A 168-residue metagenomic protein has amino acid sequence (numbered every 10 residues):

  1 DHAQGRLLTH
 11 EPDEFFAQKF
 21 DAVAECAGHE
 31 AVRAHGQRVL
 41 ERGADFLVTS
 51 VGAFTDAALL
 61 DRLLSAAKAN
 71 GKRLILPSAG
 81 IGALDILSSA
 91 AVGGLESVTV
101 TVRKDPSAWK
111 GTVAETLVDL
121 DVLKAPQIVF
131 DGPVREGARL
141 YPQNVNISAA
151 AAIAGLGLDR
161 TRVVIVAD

Functional and structural regions predicted by a protein language model:
D1-R38: N-terminal glycine-/serine-/threonine-rich beta1-alpha1-beta2 phosphate-ribose binding loop of Rossmann-like
R6, L64-A67, V92-L95: Short, hinge-like loop/turn segments at secondary-structure boundaries
D13, V51-T55, G80: Short, acidic/turn-prone active-site loops that include or flank metal/cofactor- and phosphate-binding residues
K19, D56-L60, A108-T112: Short, charged, surface-exposed secondary-structure boundary motifs
E25, V48-T49, L74-S78: General beta-strand structural signal in soluble alpha/beta enzymes
E30, Q37, R42, V51-R73: Rossmann-fold NAD(P)-binding glycine/threonine-rich loop
L74-I75, G80-D168: Active-site-lining helix/loop region of Rossmann-like oxidoreductase modules
